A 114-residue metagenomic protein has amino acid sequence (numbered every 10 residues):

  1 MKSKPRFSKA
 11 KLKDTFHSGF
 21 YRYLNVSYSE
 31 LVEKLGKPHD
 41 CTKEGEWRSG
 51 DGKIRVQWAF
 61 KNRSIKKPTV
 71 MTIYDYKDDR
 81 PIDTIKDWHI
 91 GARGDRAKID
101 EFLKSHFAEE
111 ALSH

Functional and structural regions predicted by a protein language model:
K2-H114: Residues within mature, well-folded domains
